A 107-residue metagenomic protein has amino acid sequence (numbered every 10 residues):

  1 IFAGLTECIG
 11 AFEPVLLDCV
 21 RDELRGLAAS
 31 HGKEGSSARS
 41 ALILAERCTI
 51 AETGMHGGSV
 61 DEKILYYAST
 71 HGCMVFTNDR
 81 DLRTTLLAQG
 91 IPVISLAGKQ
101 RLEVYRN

Functional and structural regions predicted by a protein language model:
I1-C48: Domain-level signal for Mg2+-assisted phosphodiester chemistry and nucleotide/NA-binding surfaces in nucleic-acid
G10-E13, T49, S69-G72, G90: Residue-level detector of structured alpha->beta connecting loops
R21, G57, L82, Q100: Residue-level detector of flexible, active-site-proximal loop/helix-junction positions within diverse enzyme catalytic
A29-S30, L65-S69, R106-N107: Short, surface-exposed amphipathic charged segments that create phosphate/polyanion-binding patches used for binding
I43-E62: Acidic catalytic patch
G58-M74, R80-Q89: Acidic, metal-associated active-site segment
R83-N107: Acidic, PIN/NYN-like endoribonuclease modules and their adjacent C-terminal/linker elements
